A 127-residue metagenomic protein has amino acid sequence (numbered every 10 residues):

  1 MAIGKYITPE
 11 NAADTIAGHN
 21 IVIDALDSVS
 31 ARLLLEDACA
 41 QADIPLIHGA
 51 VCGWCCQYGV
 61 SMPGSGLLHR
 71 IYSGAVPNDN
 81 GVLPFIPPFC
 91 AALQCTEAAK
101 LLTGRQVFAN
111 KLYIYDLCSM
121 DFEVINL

Functional and structural regions predicted by a protein language model:
M1: Short beta-strand/loop segments at the ligand-binding rim of alpha/beta enzyme cores
G4-Y6: Conserved acidic residues
E10-A12: Short acidic active-site motifs
D14-I21, L26-L127: Glycine-rich phosphate/adenylate-binding loop
